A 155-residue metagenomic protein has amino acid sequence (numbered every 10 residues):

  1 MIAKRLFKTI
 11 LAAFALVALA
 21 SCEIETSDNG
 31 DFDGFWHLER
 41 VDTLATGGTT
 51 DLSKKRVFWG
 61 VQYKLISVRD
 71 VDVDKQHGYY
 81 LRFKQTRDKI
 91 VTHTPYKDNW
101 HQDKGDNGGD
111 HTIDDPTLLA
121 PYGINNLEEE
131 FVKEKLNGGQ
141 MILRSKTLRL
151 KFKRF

Functional and structural regions predicted by a protein language model:
I2-I10: Bacterial N-terminal signal peptides that target proteins for export
A18-S21: C-terminal motif of bacterial Sec signal peptides marking the signal peptidase cleavage site
E23-E25: Bacterial signal peptide processing site
D31-L52: Post-signal peptide N-terminal segment of mature Sec-exported envelope proteins
D33-F35, Q62-S67, L136-I142: Short, hydrophobic/aromatic-rich segments at coil-to-beta transitions
D42-G47, K64-L136: Contiguous, well-ordered beta-strand patches that form the walls/edges of small beta-barrel/beta-sandwich domains
E130-K151: Short, exposed beta-strand-loop hairpins at the edges of beta-sheets in extracellular/periplasmic proteins
R154-F155: Short, solvent-exposed mixed-charge patches
